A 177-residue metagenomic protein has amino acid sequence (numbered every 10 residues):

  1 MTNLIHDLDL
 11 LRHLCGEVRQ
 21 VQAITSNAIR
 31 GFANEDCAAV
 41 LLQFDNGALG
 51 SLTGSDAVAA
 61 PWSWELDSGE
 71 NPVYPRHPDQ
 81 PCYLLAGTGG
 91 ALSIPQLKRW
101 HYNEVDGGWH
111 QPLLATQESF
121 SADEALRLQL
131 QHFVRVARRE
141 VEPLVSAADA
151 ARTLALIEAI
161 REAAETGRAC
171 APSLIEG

Functional and structural regions predicted by a protein language model:
M1-N27, L42-A48, A163: Oxidoreductase and adenylate-handling cofactor-binding alpha/beta cores
T2, L128, V145: Residue-level signal for the nucleotide or nucleotide-sugar donor/cofactor binding architecture
L4, L8, N34-A38, L154: Conserved glycosyltransferase catalytic-site signature
D7-L8, R127-Q131, I157: A general structural signal for well-ordered alpha-helical segments in protein cores
V21-I24, T53, S173: Solvent-exposed beta-strand sheet faces enriched in polar/charged residues
R30-E35, D45-L128: NAD(P)-dinucleotide binding in Rossmann-like oxidoreductases
D45, I94-P95, H132-G177: C-terminal helix-rich "cap/oligomerization" subdomain common to oxidoreductases
